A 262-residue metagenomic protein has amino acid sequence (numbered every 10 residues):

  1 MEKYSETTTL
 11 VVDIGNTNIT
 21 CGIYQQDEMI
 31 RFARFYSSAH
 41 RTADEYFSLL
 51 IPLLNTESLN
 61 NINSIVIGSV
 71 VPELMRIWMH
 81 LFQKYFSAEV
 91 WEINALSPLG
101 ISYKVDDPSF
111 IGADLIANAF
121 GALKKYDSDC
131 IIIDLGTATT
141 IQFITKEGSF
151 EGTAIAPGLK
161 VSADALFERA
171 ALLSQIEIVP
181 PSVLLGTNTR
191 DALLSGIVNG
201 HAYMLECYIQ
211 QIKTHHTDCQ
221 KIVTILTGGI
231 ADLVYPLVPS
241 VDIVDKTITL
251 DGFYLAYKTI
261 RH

Functional and structural regions predicted by a protein language model:
M1-P98: N-terminal glycine/serine-rich phosphate-binding loop of ATP-dependent small-molecule kinases, especially carbohydrate
E2-I30, A122, S128-F150, L166: Gly/Thr-rich phosphate-binding beta-strand-loop-beta motif of the actin/hexokinase/Hsp70
A33, A39, P181-V223, V241-D242: Adenine-nucleotide phosphate-binding core of ATP-dependent small-molecule kinases
S38-T42, I111-A113, N118, L123-D127 (+3 more regions): Glycine-rich phosphate-binding loop plus the immediately following alpha-helix
N55, S87-A88, E168-Q175, V198 (+3 more regions): Generic secondary-structure signature for well-ordered alpha-helical cores
N55-I111, E147-G152, G158-L159, T187-V198 (+3 more regions): Short beta-strand-loop/turn "lid" adjacent to the catalytic site in phosphate-handling enzymes
E57-N60, K125-D127, H216-C219: Glycine-rich phosphate-binding loop signature in dinucleotide/nucleotide-binding domains
C219-H262: Long hydrophobic alpha-helical segments typical of transmembrane helices together with their membrane-interfacial
